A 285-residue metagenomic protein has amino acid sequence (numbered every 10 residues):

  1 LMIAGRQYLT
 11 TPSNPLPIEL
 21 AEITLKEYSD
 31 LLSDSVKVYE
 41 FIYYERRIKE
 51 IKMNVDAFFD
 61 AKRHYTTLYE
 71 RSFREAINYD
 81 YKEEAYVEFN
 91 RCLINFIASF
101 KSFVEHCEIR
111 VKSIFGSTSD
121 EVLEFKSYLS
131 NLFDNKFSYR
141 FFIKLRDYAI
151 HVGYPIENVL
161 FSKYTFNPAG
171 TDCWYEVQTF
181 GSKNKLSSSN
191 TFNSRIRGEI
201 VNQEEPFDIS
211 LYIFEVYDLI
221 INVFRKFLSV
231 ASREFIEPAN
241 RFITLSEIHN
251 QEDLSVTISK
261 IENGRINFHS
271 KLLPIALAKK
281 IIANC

Functional and structural regions predicted by a protein language model:
L1-N90, E121-C285: Acidic, Ser/Thr/Gly/Pro-rich intrinsically disordered interaction regions
E88-D134: Flexible secondary-structure boundary motifs
